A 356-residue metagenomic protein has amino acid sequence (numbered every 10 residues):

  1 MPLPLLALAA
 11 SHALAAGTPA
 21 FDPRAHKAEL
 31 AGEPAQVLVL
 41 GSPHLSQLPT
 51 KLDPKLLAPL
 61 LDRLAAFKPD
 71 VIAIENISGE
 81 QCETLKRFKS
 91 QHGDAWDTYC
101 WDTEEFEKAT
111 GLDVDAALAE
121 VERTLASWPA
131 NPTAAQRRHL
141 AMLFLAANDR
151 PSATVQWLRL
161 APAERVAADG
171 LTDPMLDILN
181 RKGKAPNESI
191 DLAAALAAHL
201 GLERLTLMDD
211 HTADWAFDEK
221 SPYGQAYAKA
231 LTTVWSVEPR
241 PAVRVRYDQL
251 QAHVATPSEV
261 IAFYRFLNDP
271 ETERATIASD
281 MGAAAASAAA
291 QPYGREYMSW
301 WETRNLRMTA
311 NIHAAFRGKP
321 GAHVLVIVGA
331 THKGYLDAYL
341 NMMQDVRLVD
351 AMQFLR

Functional and structural regions predicted by a protein language model:
A9-G17: Boundary at the C-terminal end of the N-terminal hydrophobic targeting segment
G17-Q36: N- or domain-start disorder-to-order transition segments that initiate the globular core
P34-L48, G170-I178, Q291-R295: Acidic/histidine-rich, surface-exposed loop or edge segments in extracytoplasmic proteins
L48-T50, E80-K86, W215-D218, G334-D337: Extracytoplasmic/secreted cell-surface and envelope-processing proteins
K68-I74: Proline-aspartate-enriched helix->loop->beta-strand connector
A95-P162, R240-G282: Low-complexity, serine/threonine/proline-enriched polar segments
L158, E164-A289: Extended, H/D-rich, highly charged conserved domains that either
Q251-R356: A cross-kingdom marker for long, charged
